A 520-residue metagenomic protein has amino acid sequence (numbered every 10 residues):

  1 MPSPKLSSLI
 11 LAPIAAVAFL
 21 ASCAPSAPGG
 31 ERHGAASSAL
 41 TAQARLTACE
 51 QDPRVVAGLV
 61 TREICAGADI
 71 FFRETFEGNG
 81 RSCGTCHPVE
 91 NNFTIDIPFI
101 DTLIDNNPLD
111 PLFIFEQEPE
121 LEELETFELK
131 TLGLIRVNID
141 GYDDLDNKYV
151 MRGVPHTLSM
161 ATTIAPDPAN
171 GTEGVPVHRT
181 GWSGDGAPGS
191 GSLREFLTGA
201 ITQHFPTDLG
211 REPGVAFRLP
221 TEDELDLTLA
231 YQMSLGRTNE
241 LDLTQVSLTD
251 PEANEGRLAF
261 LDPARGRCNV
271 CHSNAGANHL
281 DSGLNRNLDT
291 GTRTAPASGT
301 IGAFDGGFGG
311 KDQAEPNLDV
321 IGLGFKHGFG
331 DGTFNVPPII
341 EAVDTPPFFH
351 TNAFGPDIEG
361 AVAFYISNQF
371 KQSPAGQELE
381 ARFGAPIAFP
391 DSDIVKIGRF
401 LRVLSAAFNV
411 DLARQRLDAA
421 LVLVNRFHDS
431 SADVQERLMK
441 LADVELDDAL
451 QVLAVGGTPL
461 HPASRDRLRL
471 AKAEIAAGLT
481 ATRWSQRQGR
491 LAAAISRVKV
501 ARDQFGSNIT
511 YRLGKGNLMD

Functional and structural regions predicted by a protein language model:
P2-P13: Bacterial N-terminal signal peptides that target proteins for export
C23-P25: N-terminal Sec signal peptide cleavage junction
E31-D520: Periplasmic c-type cytochrome electron-transfer domains
